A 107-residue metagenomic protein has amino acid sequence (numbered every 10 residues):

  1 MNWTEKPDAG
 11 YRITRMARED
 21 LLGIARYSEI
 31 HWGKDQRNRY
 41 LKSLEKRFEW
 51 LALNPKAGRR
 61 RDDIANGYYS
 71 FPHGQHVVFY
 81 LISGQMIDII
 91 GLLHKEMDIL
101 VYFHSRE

Functional and structural regions predicted by a protein language model:
M1-L41: Arg/Lys-rich, positively charged N-terminal/basic patches that mediate binding to nucleic acids
M16-I24, G67, H76, L100-V101: Conserved N-terminal glycine/acidic-rich loop preference
A17, L44, I89: Hydrophobic pocket/interface hotspot
I30, K34, L53-A57, D98: Charged, solvent-exposed alpha-helical segments that act as regulatory interaction surfaces
D35, R60, L93: Gly/Ser/Thr-rich beta-alpha loop segments that engage phosphate groups in nucleotides
E45-K46, K56-I87: Basic/aromatic recognition patch in beta-strand/loop cores that engages polyanionic ligands
L81-E107: Enriched for short, Lys/Arg-rich terminal
